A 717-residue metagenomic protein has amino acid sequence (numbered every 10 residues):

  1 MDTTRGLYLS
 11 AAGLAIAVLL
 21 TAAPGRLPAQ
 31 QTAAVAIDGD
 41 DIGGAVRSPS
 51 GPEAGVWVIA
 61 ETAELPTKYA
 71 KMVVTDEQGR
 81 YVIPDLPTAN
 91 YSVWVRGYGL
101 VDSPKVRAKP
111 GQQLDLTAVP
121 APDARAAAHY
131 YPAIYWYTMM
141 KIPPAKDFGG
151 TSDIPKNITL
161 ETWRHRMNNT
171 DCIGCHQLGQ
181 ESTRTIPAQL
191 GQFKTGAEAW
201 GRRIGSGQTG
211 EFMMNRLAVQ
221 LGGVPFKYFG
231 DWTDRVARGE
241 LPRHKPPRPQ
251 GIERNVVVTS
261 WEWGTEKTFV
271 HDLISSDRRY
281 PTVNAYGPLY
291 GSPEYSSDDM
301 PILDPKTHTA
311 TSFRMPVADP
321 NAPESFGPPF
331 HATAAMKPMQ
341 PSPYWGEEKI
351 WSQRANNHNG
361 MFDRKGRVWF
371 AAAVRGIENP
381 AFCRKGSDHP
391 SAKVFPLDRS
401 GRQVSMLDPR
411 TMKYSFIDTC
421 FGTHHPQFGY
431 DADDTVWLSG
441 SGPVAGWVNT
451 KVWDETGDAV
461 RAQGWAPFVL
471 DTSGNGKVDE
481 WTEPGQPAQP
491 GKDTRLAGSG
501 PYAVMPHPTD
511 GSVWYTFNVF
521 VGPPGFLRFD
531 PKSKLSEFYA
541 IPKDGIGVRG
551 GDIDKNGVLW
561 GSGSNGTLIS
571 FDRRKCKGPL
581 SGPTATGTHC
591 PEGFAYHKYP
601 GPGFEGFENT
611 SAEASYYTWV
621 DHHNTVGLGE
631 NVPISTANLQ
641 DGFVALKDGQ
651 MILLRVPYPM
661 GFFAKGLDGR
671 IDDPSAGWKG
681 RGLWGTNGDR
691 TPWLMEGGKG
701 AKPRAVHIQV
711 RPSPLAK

Functional and structural regions predicted by a protein language model:
A36, A63-P84, V106: Short, acidic Ser/Thr/Gly-rich low-complexity loop/linker segments typical of extracellular and cell-surface proteins
D40-I42, S48-E64, T88, Y137-G149: Short, ordered, surface-exposed loop/turn motifs in non-cytosolic proteins
G51-A54, V82-N90, Y98, R107: Short Pro-Gly-centered beta-turn/loop motif in secreted/extracellular proteins
T62-K68, N90-K109: A short, solvent-exposed loop/turn motif at the edges and junctions of modular extracellular/periplasmic domains
N169-Q180: The canonical Cys-X-X-Cys-His
E181-Q189, N284, G291-Y295, P301 (+6 more regions): Short, conserved, GDST-rich strand-edge loop motifs in beta-rich repeat architectures
G264-A285, E347-K365, H425-D433, D493-D510 (+4 more regions): Structural signature of eukaryotic scaffold interfaces centered on beta-propeller domains
V270-L273, F313-A318, E348-Q353, D398 (+7 more regions): Surface loop/turn motifs at the tips and blade-to-blade linkers of beta-strand repeat domains
